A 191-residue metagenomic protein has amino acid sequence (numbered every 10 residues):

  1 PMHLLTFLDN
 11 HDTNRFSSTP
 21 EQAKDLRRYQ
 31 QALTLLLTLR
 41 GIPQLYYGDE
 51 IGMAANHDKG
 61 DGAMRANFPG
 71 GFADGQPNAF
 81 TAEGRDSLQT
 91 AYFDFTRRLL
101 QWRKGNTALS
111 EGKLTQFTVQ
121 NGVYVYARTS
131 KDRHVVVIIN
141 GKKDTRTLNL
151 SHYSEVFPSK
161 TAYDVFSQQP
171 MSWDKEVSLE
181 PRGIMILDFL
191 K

Functional and structural regions predicted by a protein language model:
P1-V156, L179: Loop/helix patches that line or flank the sugar-binding groove of alpha-linked glycan CAZymes
T129-K131, S167, L190-K191: Short, flexible beta-strand-to-coil junctions
R133-H134, Q169-S172: Short, surface-exposed beta-strand/loop "edge" segments at domain boundaries and coil↔beta transitions
Y153-S167: Solvent-exposed beta-hairpin/edge-strand motifs
W173-K191: C-terminal beta-strand-rich structural cap/linker in extracellular carbohydrate-active enzymes
